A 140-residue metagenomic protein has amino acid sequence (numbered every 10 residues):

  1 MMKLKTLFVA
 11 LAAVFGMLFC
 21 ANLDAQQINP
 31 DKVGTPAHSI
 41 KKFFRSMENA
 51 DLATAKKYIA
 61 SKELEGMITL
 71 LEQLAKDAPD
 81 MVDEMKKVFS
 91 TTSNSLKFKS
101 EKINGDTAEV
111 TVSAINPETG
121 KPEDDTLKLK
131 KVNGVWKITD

Functional and structural regions predicted by a protein language model:
M1-A10: Bacterial N-terminal signal peptides that target proteins for export
K5, C20-N49, D106: Short, low-complexity N-terminal intrinsically disordered segments enriched in polar/charged residues
A10-L18: Bacterial N-terminal signal peptides
G16, E63, E118-T119: Alpha-helix termini
I28, A37-H38, K42, L52-I103: Short solvent-exposed beta->alpha transition segments
F89-D140: Exposed beta-sheet edge and beta->alpha loop/turn motif
